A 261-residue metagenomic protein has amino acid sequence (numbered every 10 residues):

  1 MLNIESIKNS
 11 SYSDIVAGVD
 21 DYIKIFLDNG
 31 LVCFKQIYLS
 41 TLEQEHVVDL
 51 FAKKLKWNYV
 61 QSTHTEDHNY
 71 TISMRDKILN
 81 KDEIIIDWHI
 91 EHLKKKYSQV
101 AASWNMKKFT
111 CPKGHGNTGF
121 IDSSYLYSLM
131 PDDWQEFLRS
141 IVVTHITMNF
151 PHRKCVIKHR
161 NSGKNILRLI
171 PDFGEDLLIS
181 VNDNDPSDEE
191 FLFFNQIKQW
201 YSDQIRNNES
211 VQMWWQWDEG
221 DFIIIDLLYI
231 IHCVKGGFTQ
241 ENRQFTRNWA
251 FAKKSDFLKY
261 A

Functional and structural regions predicted by a protein language model:
M1-D221, L228-A261: Non-heme Fe(II) oxygenase catalytic core, chiefly the N-lobe of the double-stranded beta-helix
